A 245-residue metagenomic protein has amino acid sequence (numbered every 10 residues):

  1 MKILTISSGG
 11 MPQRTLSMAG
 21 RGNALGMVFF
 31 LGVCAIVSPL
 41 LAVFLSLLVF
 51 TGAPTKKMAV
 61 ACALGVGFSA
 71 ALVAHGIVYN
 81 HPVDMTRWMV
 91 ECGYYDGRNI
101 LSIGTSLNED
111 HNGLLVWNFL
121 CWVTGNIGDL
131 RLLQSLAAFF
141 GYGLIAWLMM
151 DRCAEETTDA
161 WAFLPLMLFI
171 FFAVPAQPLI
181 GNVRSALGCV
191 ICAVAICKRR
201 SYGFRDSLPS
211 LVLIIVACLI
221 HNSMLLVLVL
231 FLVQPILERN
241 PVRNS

Functional and structural regions predicted by a protein language model:
K2-H75, I100-S245: Hydrophobic transmembrane helix bundles of membrane-integrated enzymes that assemble and modify cell-envelope
L72-M89: Helix-to-loop transition at the C-terminal end of transmembrane segments
W88-E91, Y95-D96: Short juxta-domain linker segments that transition from a proline/glycine-rich, charged coil into a short amphipathic
